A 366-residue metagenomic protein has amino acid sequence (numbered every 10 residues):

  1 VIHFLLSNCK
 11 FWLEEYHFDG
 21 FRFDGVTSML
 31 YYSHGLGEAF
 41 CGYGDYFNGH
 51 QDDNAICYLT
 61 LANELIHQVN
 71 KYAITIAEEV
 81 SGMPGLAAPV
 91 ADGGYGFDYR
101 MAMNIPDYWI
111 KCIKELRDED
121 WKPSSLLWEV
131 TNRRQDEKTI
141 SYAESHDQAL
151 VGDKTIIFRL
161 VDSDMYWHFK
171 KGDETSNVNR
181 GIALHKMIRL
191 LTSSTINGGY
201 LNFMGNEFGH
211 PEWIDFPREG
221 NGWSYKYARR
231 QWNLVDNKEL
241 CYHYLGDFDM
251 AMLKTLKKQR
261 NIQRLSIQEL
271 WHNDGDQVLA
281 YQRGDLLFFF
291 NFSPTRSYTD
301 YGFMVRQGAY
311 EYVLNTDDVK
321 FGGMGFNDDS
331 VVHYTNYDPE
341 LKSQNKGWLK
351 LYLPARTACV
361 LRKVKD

Functional and structural regions predicted by a protein language model:
V1-Q51, N345, L351: Substrate-binding/active-site clefts of carbohydrate-active enzymes
V1-W12, Y58, A62, L184-L191 (+1 more regions): Alpha-helical packing segments of well-folded alpha/beta enzyme cores
W12-Y16, D24, R283, F292-T295 (+1 more regions): Conserved beta-strand->loop/alpha-helix structural units within folded catalytic cores of enzymes with alpha/beta
H17-D19, H34-E219, Y225, K257-G284 (+2 more regions): Conserved alpha/beta catalytic core and glycan-binding cleft of carbohydrate-active enzymes
Y46-Q51, K171-R180, N233-H243, N345-K350: Active-site rim elements
N63-E64, N70-K71, R229-E269, V360: Aromatic- and carboxylate-lined catalytic core of secreted/periplasmic carbohydrate-active enzymes
M252, G302-N336: C-terminal accessory region downstream of the catalytic core in glycan-modifying enzymes
G284, D329-D366: C-terminal beta-strand-rich structural cap/linker in extracellular carbohydrate-active enzymes
